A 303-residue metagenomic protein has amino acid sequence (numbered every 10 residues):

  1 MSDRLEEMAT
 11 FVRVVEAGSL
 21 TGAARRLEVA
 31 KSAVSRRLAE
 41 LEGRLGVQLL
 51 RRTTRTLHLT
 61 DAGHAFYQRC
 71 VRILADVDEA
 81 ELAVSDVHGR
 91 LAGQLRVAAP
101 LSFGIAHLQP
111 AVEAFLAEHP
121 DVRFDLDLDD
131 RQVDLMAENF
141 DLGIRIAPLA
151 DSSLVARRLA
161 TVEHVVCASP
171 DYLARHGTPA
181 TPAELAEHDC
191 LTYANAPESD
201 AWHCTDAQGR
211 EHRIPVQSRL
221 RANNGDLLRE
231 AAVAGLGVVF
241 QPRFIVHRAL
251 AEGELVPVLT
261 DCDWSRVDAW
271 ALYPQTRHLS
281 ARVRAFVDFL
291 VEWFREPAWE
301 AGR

Functional and structural regions predicted by a protein language model:
M1, Q68, D121, R243-E252 (+1 more regions): C-terminal effector-binding regulatory domain of bacterial HTH transcription factors
R13-A30: Short helix-boundary/capping micro-motifs
E42-L59: A short LG(V/I)-centered, amphipathic sequence patch enriched for acidic residue(s) preceding the LG motif
T54-L57, H64, A75-A98: Short helix-loop hinge/linker segments at domain boundaries
A92-V155, R303: Central regulatory/effector-binding core of bacterial HTH transcription factors
S153-H164, A168-Y193: Flexible hinge/capping segments at coil-to-helix
